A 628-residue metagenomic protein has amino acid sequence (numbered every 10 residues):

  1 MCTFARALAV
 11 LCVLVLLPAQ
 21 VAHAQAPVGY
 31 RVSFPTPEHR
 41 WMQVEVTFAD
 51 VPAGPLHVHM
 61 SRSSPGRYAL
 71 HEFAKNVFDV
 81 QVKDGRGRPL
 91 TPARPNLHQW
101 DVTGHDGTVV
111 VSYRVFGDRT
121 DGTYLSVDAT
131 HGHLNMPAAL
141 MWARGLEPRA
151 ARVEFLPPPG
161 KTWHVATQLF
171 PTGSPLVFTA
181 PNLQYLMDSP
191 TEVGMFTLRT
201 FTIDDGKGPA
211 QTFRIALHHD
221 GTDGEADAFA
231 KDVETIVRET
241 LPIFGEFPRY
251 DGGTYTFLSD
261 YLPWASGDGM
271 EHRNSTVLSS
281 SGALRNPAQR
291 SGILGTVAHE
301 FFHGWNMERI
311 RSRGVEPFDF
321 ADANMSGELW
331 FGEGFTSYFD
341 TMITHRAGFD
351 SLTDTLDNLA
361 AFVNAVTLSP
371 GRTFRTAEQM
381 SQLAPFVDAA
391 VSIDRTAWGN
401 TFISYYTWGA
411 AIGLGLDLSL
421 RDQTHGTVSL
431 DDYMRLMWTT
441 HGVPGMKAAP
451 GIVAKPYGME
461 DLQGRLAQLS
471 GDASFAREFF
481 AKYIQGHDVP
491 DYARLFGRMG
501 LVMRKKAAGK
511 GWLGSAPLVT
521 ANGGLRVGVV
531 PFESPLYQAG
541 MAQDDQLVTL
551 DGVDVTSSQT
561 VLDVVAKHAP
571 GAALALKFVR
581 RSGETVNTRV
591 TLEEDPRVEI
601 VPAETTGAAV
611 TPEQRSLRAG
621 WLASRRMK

Functional and structural regions predicted by a protein language model:
A7-A19: Bacterial N-terminal signal peptides
A19-A26: Boundary at the C-terminal end of the N-terminal hydrophobic targeting segment
F34-P35, G66-D128: A surface-exposed beta-strand-loop module
M42-A74, A138-P158: Surface-exposed beta-strand/loop patches in extracellular or lumenal glycoproteins
F73-Q81, F116, P148-A166, T179-Y185 (+4 more regions): Zn2+-dependent metallopeptidase catalytic core
S112-F196: Extended, low-hydrophobicity, Ser/Thr/Pro/Gly-biased non-transmembrane segments
F201-L329: Juxtacatalytic substrate-recognition/specificity segment
D340, D350-K628: C-terminal recognition in membrane/secretory proteostasis and scaffolding
